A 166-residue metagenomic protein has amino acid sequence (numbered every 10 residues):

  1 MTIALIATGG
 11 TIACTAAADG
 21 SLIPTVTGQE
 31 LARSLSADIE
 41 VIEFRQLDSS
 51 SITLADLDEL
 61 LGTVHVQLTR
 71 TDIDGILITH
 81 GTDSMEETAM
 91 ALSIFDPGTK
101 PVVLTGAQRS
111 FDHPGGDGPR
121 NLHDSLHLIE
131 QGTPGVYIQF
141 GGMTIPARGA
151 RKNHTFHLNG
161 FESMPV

Functional and structural regions predicted by a protein language model:
M1-V166: Active-site histidine-anchored catalytic micro-motif
